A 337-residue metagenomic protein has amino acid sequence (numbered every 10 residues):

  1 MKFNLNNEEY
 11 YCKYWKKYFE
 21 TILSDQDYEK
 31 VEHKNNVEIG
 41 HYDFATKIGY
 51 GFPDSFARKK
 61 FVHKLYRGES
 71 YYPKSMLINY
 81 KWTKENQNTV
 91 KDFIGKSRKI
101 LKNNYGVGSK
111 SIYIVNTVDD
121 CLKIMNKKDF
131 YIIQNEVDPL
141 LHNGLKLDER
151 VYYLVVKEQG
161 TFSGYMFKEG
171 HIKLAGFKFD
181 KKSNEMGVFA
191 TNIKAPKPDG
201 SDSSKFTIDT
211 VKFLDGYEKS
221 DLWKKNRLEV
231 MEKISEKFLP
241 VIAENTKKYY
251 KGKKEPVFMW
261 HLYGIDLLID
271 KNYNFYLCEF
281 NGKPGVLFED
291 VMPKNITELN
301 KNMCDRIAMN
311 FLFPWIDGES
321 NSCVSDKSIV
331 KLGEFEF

Functional and structural regions predicted by a protein language model:
M1-E8, K331-F337: N-terminal intrinsically disordered, low-complexity tails enriched in polar/charged
K2-R98, Y105-V107: Conserved N-proximal alpha/beta basic substrate-recognition cap immediately N-terminal to, or forming the N-lobe
V62-L65, N88, K99-I100, T117-K123 (+1 more regions): Intrinsically disordered, low-complexity boundary segments flanking structured domains
R98-K99, I132: Short, hydrophobic/aromatic-rich segments at coil-to-beta transitions
N104-W260, I269-Y276, N281, D290-D317 (+1 more regions): Catalytic core of tubulin tyrosine ligase-like
I265-L267: Hydrophobic residue at the +6 position relative to the catalytic HRD Asp in the kinase catalytic loop
K283-G285: A short acidic/small-residue loop/turn micro-motif
